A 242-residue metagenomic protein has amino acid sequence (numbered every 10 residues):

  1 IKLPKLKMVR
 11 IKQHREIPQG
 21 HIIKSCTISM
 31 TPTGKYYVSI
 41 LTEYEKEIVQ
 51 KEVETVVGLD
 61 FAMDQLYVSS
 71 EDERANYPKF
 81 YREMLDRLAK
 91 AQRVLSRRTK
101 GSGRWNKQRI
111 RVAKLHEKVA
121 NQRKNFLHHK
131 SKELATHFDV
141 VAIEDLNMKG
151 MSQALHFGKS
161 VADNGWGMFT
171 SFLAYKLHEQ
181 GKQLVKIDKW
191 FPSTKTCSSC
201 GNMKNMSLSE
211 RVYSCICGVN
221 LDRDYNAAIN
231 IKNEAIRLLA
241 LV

Functional and structural regions predicted by a protein language model:
I1-S29: Acidic carboxylate diad motif detector
K5, P18-Q19, P32-V242: Positively charged, helix-rich recognition surfaces that bind polyanionic ligands
